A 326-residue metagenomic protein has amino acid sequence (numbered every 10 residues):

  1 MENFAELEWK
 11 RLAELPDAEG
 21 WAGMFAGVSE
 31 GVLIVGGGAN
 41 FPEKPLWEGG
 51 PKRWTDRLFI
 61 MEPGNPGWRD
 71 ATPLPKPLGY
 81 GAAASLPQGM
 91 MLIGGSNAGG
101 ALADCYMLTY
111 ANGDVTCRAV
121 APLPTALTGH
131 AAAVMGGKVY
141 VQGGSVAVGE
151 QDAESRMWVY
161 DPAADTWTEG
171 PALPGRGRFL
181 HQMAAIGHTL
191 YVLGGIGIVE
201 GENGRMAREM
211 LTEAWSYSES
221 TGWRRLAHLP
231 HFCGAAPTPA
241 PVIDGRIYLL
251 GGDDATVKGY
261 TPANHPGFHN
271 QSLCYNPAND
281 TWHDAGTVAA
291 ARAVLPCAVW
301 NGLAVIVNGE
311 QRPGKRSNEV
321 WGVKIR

Functional and structural regions predicted by a protein language model:
M1-R326: Kelch-like beta-propeller repeat domains
